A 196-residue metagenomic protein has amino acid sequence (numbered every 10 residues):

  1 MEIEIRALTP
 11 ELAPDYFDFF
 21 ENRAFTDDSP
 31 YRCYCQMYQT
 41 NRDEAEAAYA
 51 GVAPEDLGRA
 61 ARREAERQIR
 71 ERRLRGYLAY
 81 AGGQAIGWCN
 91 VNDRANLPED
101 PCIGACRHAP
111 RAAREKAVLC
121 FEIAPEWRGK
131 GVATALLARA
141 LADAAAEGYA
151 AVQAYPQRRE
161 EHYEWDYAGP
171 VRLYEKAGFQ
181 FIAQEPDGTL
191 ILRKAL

Functional and structural regions predicted by a protein language model:
M1-A48: Conserved N-terminal entry element of GNAT/NAT acetyltransferase domains
F20-T26, P30-Y34, C89-E99, A142-A144: Short, solvent-exposed beta-strand-terminating loops
C33-R75: Active-site rim helix/loop that mediates acceptor-substrate recognition in acyltransferases
E64-R67, E71, Y80, Q84-F121 (+2 more regions): Conserved acyl-donor/pantetheine-binding loop and adjacent beta-alpha core of acyl/acetyltransferases and related
G83, R158-R159, G188: Conserved beta-strand edge residues that scaffold enzyme active sites
V118-I123, G129-A145: Conserved acetyl-CoA-binding loop-helix of GNAT-fold acetyltransferases
L137, A144-E164: Conserved GNAT acetyl-CoA-binding A-motif
W165-A177, I182-L196: C-terminal "cap" of GNAT-fold acetyltransferases
